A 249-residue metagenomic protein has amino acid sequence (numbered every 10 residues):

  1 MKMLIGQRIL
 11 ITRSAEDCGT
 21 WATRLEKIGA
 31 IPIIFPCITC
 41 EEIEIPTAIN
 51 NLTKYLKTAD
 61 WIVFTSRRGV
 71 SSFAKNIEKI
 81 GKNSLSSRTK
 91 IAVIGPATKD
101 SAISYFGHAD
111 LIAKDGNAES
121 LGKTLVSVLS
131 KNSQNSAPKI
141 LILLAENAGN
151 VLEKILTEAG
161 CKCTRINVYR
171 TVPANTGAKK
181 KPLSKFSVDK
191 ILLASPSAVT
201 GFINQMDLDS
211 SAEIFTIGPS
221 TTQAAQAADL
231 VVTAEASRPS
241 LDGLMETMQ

Functional and structural regions predicted by a protein language model:
M1-Q249: Conserved beta-alpha
